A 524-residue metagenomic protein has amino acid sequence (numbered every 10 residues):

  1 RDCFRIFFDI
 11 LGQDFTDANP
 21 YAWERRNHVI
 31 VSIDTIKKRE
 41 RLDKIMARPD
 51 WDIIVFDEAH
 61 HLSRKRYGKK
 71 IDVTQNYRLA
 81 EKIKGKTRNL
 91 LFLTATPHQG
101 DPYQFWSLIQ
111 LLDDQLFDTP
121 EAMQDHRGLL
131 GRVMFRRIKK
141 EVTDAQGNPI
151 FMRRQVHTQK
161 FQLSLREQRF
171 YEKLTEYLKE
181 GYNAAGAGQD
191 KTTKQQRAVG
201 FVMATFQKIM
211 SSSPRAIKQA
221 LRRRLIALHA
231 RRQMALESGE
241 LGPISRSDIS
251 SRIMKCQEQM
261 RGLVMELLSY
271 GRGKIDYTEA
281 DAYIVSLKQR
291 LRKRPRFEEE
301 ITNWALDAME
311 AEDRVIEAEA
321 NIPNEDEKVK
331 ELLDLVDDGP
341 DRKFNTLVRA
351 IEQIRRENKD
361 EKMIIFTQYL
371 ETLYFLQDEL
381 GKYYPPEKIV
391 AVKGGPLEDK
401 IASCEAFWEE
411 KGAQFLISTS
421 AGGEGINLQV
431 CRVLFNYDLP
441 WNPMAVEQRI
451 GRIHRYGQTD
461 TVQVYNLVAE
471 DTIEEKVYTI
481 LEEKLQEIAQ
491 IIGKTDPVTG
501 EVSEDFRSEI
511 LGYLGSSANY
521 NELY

Functional and structural regions predicted by a protein language model:
R1-D14, L112-Q115, Y383-Y384: Conserved helix-turn-beta segment of the N-terminal RecA-like "Helicase ATP-binding" lobe in SF1/SF2 helicases
F8-D17, I33-K38, T367-E371, I389-A402 (+1 more regions): Conserved helicase motor
A18, R25-W51, S63-R88, F92-H98 (+5 more regions): Inter-lobe coupling linker of SF2 helicases/translocases
R39, D101, L373-Y374, I417-R432 (+1 more regions): SF2 helicase motor core recognition
D57-E58, Y437: Walker B catalytic acidic pair
Q104-S107, I426-L439, Q463-N466: A short beta-strand element within the Helicase C-terminal
F151-Q162, T192, I209, R215-F415: Conserved Helicase C-terminal RecA-like lobe
H454-E482: Conserved segment of the helicase C-terminal RecA-like domain
